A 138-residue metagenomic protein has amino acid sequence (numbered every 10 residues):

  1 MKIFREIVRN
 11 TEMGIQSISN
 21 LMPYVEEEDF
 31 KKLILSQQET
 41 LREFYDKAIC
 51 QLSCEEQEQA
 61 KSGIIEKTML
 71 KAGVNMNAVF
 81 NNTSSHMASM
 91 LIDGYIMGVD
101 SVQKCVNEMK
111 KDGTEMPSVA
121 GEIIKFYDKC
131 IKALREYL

Functional and structural regions predicted by a protein language model:
M1-V25, H86-K110: Alpha-helical bundle segments that constitute or directly flank the non-heme di-iron/ferroxidase center
R5, K31-E39, G63-E66, S89-I92 (+1 more regions): Short, charged, amphipathic alpha-helical segments
I7, G14, L21, F44 (+6 more regions): Amphipathic alpha-helices that form helix-helix packing interfaces
K32-E66, L134-L138: Conserved alpha-helical segments that form or flank metal/cofactor-binding pockets of metalloenzymes
C50-S89, D93-M97: Carboxylate-rich helix-loop segments that flank metal/cofactor sites and access channels in metalloenzymes
G94-L138: Preference for long, well-ordered alpha-helical segments
